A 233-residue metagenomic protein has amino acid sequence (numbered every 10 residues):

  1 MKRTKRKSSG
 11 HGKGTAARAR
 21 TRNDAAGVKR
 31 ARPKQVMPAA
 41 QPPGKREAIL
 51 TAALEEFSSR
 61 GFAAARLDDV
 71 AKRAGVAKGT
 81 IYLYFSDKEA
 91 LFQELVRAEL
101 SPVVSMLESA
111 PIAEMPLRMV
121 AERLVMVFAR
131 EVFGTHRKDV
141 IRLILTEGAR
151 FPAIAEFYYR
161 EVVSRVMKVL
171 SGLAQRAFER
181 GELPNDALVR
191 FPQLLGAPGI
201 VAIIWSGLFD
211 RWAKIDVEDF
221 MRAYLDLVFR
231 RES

Functional and structural regions predicted by a protein language model:
M1-V76, L83-Y84, E89-A90, M115: Basic, helix-initiating cap at the start of DNA-binding domains
K2, E156, F178-D226: Hydrophobic/aromatic-rich alpha-helical bundle segments in the mid-to-C-terminal region
G44, A48-E55, S59, R73 (+5 more regions): Alpha-helical structural segments
D69, M115-V120, A187, D216: A conserved beta-strand->loop->alpha-helix hinge within the catalytic CA
Q93, R97, M126, R130 (+6 more regions): Generic alpha-helical structural context detector
V132-R160, I204-L208: Amphipathic alpha-helical segments used for helix-helix packing
L173, A223-E232: C-terminal alpha-helix
